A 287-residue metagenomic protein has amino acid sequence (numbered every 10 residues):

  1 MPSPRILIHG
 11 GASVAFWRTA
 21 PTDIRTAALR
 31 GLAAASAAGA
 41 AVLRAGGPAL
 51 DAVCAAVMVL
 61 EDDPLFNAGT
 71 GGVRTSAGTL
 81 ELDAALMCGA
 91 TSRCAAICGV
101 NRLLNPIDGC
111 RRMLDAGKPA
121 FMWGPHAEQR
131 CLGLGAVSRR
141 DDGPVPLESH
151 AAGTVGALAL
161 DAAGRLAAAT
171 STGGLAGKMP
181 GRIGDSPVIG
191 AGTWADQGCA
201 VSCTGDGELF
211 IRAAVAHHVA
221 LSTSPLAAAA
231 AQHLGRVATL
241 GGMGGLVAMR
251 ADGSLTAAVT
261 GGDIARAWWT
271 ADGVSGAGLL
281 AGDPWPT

Functional and structural regions predicted by a protein language model:
M1-T287: Alpha/propeptide regions of enzymes that mature by internal proteolysis
